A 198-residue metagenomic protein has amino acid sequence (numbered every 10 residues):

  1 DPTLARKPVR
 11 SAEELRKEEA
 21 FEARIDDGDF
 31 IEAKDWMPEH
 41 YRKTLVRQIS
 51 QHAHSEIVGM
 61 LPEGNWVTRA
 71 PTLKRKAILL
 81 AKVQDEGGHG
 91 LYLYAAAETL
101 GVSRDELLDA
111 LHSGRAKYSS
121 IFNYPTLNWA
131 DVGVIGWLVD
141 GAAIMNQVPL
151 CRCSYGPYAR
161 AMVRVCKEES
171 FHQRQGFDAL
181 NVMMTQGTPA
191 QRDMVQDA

Functional and structural regions predicted by a protein language model:
D1-M37, R75: Extreme N-terminal leader/anchor segments
P2-E19, K82-A110, G176-M183: Conserved alpha-helical segments that form or flank metal/cofactor-binding pockets of metalloenzymes
D29-S50, A110-G136, C153, Q186-Q191: Acidic/His metal-coordination segments adjacent to aromatic residues that form catalytic metal sites in metalloenzymes
W36-Y41, G59-A81, A143-Y158: Helix-loop segments that flank and shape redox-cofactor active sites
Y41-H52, P71-H89, V132, P157-E169: Alpha-helical scaffold segments that form or flank carboxylate-/histidine-based iron centers
S55-E63, H89, V139-N146, H172-G176: Amphipathic, well-ordered alpha-helical segments in soluble domains
E56-P125: N-terminal hydrophobic targeting segments
P157-A198: A contiguous pocket-lining binding segment that forms or flanks enzyme active sites
